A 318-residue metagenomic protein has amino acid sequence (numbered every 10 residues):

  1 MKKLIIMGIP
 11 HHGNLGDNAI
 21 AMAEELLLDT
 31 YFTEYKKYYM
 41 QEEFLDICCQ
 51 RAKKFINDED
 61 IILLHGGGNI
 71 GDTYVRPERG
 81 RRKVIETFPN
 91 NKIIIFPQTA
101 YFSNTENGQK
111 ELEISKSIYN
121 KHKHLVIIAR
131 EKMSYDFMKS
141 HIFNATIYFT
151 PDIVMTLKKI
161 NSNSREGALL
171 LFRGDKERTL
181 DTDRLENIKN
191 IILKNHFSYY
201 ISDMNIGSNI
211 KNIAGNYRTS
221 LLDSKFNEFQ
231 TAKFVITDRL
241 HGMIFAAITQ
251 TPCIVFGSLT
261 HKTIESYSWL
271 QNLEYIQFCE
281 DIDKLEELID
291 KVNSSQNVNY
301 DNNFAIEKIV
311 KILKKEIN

Functional and structural regions predicted by a protein language model:
M1-N318: Active-site anion-handling motifs in enzyme catalytic cores
